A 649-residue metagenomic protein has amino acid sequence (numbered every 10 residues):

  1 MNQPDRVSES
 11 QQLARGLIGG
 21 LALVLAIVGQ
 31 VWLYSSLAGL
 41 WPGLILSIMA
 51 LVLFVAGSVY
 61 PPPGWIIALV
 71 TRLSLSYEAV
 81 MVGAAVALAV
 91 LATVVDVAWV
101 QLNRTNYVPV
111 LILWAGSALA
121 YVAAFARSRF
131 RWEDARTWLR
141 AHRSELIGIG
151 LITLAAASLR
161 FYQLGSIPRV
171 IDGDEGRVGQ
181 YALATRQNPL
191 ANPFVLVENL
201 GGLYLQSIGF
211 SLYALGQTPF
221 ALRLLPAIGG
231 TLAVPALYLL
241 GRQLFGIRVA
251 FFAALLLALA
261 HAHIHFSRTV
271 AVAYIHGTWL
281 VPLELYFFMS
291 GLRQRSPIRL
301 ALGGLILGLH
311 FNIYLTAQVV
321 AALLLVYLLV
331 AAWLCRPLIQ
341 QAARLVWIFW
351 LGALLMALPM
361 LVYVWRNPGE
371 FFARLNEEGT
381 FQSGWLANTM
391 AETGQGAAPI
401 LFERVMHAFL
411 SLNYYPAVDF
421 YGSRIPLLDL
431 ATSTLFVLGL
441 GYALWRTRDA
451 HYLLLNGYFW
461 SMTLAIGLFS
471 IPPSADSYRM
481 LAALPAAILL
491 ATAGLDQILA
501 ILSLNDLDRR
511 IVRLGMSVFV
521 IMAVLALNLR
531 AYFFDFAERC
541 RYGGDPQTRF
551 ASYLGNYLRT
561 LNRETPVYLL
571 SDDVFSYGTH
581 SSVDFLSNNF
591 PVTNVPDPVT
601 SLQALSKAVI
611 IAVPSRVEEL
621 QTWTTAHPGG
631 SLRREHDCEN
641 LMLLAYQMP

Functional and structural regions predicted by a protein language model:
Q3-L23, L44-L159, W333, L338-A353: Start-transfer (signal-anchor) and selected internal transmembrane alpha helices of multi-pass inner/ER membrane
L73, V95, L119-A124, E284-A301 (+2 more regions): Membrane-interface transmembrane helices that cradle and orient dolichyl/undecaprenyl
L159, I167, R177-P193, L200-G202 (+7 more regions): Transmembrane-lumen/periplasm boundary regions of multi-pass, lipid-linked membrane glycan transferases
I167, P426, T432, R510-P591 (+2 more regions): Membrane-proximal, lumen/periplasm-facing interface regions of secretory-pathway glyco- and lipid-modifying enzymes
L224-F245, L283, F436-G441: Transmembrane-helix motifs of polytopic, lipid-linked glycan transferases
L237-L259, A450-G457, S517: Transmembrane-helix signature of polytopic, membrane-embedded enzymes that assemble or transfer cell-envelope glycans
A253, R299-L315: Membrane-interface alpha helices of multi-pass inner-membrane proteins
S267, V319, L430, L435 (+1 more regions): Hydrophobic/aromatic-rich transmembrane helices and adjacent perimembrane loops
